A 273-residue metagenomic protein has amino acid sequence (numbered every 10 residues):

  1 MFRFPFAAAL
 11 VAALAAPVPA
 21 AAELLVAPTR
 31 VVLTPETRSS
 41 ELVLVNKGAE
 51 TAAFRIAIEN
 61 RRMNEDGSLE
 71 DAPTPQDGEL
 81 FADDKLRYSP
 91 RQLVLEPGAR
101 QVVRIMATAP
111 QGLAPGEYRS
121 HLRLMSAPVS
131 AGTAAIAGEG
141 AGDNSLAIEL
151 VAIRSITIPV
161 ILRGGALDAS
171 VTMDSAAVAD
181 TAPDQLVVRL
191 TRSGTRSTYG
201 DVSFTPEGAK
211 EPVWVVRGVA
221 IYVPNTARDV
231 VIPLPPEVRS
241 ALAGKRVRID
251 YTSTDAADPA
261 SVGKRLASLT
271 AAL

Functional and structural regions predicted by a protein language model:
M1-A8: Bacterial N-terminal signal peptides that target proteins for export
A15-P19: N-terminal signal peptide c-region/cleavage motif recognized by signal peptidases
A22-E50, Q92, A169-P183: Beta-sheet-dominated interaction scaffolds and their linkers
P35-E41, Q101-V102, A114-H121, A182-L186: Short, solvent-exposed loop/turn segments enriched in Ser/Thr/Gly
L44-G48, A107, L190-G194: Asparagine-centered strand-capping/turn motif at beta-strand->loop junctions
A52-L80, T191-K210: Short acidic, flexible loop segments centered on an aromatic residue
E59, T108-I161, V238-L273: Terminal connector regions
T74-Q111, E211-S240: Intrinsically disordered, low-complexity Pro/Gly/Ser/Thr-rich segments with frequent PxxP/GP/PP motifs and embedded
